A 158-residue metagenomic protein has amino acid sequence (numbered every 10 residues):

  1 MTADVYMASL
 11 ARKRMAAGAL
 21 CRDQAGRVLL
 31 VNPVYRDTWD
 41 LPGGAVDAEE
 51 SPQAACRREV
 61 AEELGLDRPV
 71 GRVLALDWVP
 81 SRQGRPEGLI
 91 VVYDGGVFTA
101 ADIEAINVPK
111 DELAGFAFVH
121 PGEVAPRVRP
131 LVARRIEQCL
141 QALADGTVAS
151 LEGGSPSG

Functional and structural regions predicted by a protein language model:
M1-G18: Acidic, metal-coordinating catalytic segment for phosphate/diphosphate chemistry, firing primarily on the Nudix
M15, Y35, E87: Exposed loop/turn and edge beta-strand positions of beta-sandwich/beta-sheet ligand-binding modules
A16-G18, D67-V70: Conserved beta-strand residues within beta-sheet cores
G18, R27, G115: Conserved beta-strand and immediately adjacent loop positions that scaffold enzyme active sites
D23-E62: Conserved Nudix-box catalytic region and its N-terminal flanking loop in Nudix hydrolases and closely related
D37-W39, P109-G158: Nudix hydrolase/Nudix homology domain
V46-P69, D77-V132: Unchanged
